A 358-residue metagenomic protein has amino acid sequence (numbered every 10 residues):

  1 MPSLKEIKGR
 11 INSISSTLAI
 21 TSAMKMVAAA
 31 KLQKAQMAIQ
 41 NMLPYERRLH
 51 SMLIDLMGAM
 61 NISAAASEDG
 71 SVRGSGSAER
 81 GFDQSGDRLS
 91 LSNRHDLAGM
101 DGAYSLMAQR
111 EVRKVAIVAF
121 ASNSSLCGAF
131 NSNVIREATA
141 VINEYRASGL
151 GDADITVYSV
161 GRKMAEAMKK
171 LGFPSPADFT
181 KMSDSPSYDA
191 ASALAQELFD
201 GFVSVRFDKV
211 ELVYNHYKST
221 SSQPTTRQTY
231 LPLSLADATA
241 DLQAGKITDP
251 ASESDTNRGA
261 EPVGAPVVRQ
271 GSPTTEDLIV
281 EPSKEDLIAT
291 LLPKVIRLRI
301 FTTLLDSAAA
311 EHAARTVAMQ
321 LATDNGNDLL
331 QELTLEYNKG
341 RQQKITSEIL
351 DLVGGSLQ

Functional and structural regions predicted by a protein language model:
M1-Q358: C-terminal beta-strand-loop-alpha-helix "lid" module of Rossmann-like NAD(P)-dependent dehydrogenases
